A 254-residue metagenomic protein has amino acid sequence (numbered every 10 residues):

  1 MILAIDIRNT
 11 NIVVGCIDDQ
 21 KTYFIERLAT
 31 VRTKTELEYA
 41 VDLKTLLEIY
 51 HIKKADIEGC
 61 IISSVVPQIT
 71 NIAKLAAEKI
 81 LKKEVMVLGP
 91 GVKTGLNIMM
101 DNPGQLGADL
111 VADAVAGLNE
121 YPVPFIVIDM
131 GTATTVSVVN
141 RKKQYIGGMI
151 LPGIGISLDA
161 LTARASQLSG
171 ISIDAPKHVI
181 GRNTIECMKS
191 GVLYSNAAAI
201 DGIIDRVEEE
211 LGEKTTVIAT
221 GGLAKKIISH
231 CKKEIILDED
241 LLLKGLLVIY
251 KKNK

Functional and structural regions predicted by a protein language model:
I2-D6, I61, F125-D129, I218: Short glycine-aspartate micro-motif
I2-T45, K142-S169, D174-A175: Short glycine-rich, Thr/Ser-proximal phosphate-binding strand/loop in the N-terminal lobe of ATP-dependent enzymes
E26, P176-T216, L223-K226, E234-I236: Adenine-nucleotide phosphate-binding core of ATP-dependent small-molecule kinases
L43-G59, I204-T215: Phosphate/pyrophosphate-binding loops at sites that engage ATP/ADP/AMP, CoA/4′-phosphopantetheine, polyphosphate
L47-H51, I57-E78: Phosphate-bearing ligand-interacting subdomains that bind or position ATP/ADP/UDP/GDP/NAD(P) or nucleotide-linked
A55-V65, E84-M86, G212-G222: Short glycine-rich phosphate-binding loop at a beta-alpha junction
L75, K83-M86, V92, L96-R164 (+2 more regions): Phosphate-binding/catalytic loop of phosphoryl-transfer enzymes
V111, S166, K225, I235-K254: Glycine-rich phosphate-binding/hydrolytic loop that grips phosphoryl groups
